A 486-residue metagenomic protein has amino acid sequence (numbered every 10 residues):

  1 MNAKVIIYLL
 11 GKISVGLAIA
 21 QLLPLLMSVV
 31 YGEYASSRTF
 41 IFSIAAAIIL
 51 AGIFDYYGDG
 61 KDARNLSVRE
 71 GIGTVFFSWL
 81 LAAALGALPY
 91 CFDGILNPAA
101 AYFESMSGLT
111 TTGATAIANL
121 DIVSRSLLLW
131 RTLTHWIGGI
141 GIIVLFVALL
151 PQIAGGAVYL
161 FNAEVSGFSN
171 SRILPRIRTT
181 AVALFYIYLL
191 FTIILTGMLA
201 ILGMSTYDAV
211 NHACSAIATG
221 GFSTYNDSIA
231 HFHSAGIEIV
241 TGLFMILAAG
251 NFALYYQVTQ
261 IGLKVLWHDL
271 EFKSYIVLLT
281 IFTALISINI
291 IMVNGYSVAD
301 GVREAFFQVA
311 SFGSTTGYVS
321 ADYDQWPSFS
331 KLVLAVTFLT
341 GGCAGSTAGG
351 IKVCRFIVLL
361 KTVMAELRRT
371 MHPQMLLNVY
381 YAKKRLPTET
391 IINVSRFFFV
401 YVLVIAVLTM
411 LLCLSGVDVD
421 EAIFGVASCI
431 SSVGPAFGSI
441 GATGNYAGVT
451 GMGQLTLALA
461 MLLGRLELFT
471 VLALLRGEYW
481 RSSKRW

Functional and structural regions predicted by a protein language model:
M1-W486: Membrane-proximal intracellular helices of multi-pass ion channels
